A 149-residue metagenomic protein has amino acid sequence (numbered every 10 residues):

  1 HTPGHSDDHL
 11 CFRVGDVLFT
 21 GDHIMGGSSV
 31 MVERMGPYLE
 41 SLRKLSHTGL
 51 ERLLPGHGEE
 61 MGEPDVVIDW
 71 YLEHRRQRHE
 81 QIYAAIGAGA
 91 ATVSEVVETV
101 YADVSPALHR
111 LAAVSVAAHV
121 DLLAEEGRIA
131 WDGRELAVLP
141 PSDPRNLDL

Functional and structural regions predicted by a protein language model:
H1-H79: Metallo-beta-lactamase
A84-L149: C-terminal regulatory/interaction regions
